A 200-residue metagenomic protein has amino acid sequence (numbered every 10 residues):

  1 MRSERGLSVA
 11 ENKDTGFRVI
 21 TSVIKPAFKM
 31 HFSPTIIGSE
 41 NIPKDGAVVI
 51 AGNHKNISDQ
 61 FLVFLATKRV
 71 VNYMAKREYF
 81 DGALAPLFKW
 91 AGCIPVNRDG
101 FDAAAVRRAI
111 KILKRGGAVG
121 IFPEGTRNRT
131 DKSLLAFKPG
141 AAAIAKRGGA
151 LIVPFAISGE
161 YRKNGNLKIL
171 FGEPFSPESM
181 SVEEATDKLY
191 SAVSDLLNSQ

Functional and structural regions predicted by a protein language model:
R2-G38, G82-A91: A transmembrane-helix-recognition feature enriched in membrane-embedded lipid enzymes and envelope glyco-/phospholipid
R2-T15, A104-Q200: Non-catalytic C-terminal accessory region of glycerolipid acyltransferases and related lyso-lipid remodeling enzymes
S22, K29, P43-G100: Catalytic core of membrane glycerolipid acyltransferases/transacylases, capturing the structured, soluble-facing
A27-K29, A66, F88, I112 (+1 more regions): A generic structural signal for well-ordered alpha-helical segments
F32, D99-A103, L134: A conditional alpha-helix N-cap/helix-loop micro-motif detector
F32, V71, L167: Small-molecule pocket liners
I36-I37, I94-N97, P177: Short acidic-hydrophobic, aromatic-tinged amphipathic segments that line or gate anion-handling sites
E40-I42, I110-K111: Short amphipathic alpha-helix with an adjacent loop that forms part of the alpha/beta core around
